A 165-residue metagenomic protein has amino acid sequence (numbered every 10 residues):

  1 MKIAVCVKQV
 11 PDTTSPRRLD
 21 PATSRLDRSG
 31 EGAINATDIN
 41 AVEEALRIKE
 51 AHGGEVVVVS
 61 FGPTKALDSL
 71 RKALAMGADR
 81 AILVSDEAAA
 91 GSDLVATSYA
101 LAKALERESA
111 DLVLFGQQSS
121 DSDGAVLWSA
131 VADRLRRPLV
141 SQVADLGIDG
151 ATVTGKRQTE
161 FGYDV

Functional and structural regions predicted by a protein language model:
M1-V165: N-terminal glycine-rich FAD/FM-binding segment characteristic of electron-transfer flavoproteins
